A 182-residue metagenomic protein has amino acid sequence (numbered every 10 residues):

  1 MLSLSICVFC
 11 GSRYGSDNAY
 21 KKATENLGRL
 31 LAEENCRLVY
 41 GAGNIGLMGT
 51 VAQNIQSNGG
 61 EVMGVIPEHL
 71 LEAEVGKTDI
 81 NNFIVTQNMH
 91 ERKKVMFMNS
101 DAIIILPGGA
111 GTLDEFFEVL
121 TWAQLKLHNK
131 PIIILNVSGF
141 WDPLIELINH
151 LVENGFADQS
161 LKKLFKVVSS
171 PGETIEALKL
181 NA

Functional and structural regions predicted by a protein language model:
M1-N99, L135-A182: A cross-family phosphate/adenosyl-ligand binding-site feature
Q56, A123-K130, F156-A157: Arginine/glycine-rich "motif VI" loop of SF2 helicases in the C-terminal RecA-like domain
E91-K126, I133: Active-site/ligand-binding-proximal alpha/beta "capping" segment
